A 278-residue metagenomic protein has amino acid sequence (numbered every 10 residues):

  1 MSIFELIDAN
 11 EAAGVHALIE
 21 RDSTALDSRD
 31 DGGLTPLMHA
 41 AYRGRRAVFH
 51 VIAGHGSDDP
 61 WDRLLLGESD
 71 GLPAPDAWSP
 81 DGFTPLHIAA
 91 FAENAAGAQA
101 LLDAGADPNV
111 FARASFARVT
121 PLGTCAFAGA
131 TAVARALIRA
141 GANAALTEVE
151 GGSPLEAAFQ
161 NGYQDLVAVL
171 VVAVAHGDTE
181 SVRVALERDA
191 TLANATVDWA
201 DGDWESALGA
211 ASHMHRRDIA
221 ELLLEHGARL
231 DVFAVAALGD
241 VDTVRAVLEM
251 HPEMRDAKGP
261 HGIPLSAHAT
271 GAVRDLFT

Functional and structural regions predicted by a protein language model:
M1-I3, R29-T35, D58-L65, D76-I88 (+6 more regions): Ankyrin-repeat boundary/"N-cap" motif
S2, G14, A25, G56-D59 (+8 more regions): Structural recognition of alpha-solenoid helical scaffolds
E5-N10, H39-R45, D62-E68, I88-N94 (+6 more regions): Ankyrin repeat A-helix N-terminal signature
A12-I19, R45-A53, E68-P73, N94-L102 (+6 more regions): Ankyrin repeat structural motif
T24-A25, A74, G105-N109, G141-A145 (+3 more regions): The conserved C-terminal loop/turn that links adjacent ankyrin repeats
G97, N109, V133, A142 (+3 more regions): Extended non-membrane alpha-helical scaffolds
F116-E150: Ankyrin-repeat and related helical/solenoid repeat scaffolds used for protein-protein interactions
